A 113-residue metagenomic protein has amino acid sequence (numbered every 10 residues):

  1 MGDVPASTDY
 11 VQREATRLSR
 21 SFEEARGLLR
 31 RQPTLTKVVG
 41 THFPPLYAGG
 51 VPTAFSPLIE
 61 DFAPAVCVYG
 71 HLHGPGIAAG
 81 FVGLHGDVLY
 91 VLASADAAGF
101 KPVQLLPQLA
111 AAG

Functional and structural regions predicted by a protein language model:
M1, L46, A98-F100: Short, acidic Gly/Pro/Ser/Thr-rich loop/turn segments
M1, V38-H42, L89-A95: Active-site-proximal beta-strand elements of phosphoester/diester hydrolases
P5-I77: His/acidic metal-ligating clusters that form di-metal
D9, E60-Y69, H73-G113: Binuclear metal-dependent phosphoesterase catalytic core
